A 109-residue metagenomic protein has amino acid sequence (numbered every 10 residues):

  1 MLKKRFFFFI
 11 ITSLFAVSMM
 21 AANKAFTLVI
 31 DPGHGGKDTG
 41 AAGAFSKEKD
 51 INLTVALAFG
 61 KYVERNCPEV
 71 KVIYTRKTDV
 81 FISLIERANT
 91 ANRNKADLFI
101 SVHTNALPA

Functional and structural regions predicted by a protein language model:
M1-R5: Positively charged n-region of N-terminal signal peptides that target proteins for export
F6-I10, C67: Domain-scale selection of a single, long terminal region that carries the protein's primary operational module
F9-S18: Bacterial N-terminal signal peptides
A22-A109: Catalytic-core regions of hydrolytic enzymes
